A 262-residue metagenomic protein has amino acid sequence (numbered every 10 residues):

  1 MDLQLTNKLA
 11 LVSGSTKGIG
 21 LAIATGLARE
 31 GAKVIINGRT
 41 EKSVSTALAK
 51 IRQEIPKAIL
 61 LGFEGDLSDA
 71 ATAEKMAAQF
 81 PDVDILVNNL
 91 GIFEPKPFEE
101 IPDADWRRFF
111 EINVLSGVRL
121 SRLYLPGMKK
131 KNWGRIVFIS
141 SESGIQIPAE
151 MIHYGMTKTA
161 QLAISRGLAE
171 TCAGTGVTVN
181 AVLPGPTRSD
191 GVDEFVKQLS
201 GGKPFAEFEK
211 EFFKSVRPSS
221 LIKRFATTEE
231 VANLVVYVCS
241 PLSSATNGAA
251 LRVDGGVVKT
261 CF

Functional and structural regions predicted by a protein language model:
L9, T16-K17: Conserved glycine-rich cofactor-binding loop
P97-F98, D105-F110, V216: Substrate-binding pocket helix/loop in short-chain dehydrogenase/reductase
S121, T157, S165: Active-site helix of classical SDR
P126, E170-T171, S244: Alpha-helical segment proximal to the catalytic Tyr-Lys
S141: Residue(s) in the substrate-gating loop at a strand-loop-helix junction that position the organic substrate next
Q146, V236, L242, N247-F262: Short C-terminal tail/terminal secondary-structure segment of NAD(P)H-dependent dehydrogenase/reductase domains
A173, T178, T246-G248: Short, small/polar-rich loop/turn modules that mediate ligand/substrate recognition or access, typified
